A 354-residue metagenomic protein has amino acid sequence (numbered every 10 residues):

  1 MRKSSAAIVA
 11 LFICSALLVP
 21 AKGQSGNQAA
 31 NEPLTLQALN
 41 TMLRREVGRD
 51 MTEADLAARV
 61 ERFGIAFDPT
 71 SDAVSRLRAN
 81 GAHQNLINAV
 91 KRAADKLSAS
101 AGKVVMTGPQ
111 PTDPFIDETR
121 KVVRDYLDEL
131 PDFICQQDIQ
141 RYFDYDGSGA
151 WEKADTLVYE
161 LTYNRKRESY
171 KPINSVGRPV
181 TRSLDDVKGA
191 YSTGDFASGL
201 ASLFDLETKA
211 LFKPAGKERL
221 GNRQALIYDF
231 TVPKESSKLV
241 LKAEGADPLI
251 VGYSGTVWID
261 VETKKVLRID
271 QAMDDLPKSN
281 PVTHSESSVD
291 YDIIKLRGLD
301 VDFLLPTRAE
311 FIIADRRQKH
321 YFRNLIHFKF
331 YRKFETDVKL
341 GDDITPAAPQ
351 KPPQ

Functional and structural regions predicted by a protein language model:
M1-S4: Positively charged n-region of N-terminal signal peptides that target proteins for export
A6, A57, P248-L249: Short hydrophobic/aromatic segments of transmembrane alpha-helices and their interfaces
I8-A16: Bacterial N-terminal signal peptides
S15-A16, L77, M273, D343: Residues in and immediately flanking transmembrane alpha helices
L18-P20: N-terminal signal peptide c-region/cleavage motif recognized by signal peptidases
K22-M106: General marker for long, soluble alpha-helical cores
H83-L86, S254, I259: Structural alpha-beta junctions
A99-S254, V261-L267, A272-L299, F303-Q354: Structured extracytoplasmic
